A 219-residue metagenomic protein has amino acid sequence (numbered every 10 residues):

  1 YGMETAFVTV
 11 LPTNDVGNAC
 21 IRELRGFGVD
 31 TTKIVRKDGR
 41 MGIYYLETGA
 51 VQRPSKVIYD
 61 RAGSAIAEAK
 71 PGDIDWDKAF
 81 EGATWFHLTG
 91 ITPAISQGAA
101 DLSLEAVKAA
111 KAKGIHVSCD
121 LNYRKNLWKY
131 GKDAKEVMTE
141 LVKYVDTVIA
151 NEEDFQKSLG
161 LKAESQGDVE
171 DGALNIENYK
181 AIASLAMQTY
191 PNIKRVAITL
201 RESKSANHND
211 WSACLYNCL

Functional and structural regions predicted by a protein language model:
E4, V8-G90: Conserved N-terminal subdomain of the carbohydrate kinase-like
T5, T31, V117-S118, I149: Hydrophobic beta-strand scaffold residues
A62, I91, N122-N126, E153 (+1 more regions): Active-site beta-loop-alpha junctions enriched in small/polar residues
W85, H116-S118, T147, R195: Structural preference for beta-strand elements that scaffold enzyme active sites
D101-G114, E136-Y144: Catalytic-core regions built around general acid/base machinery
A109-H116, Y190-K194: A short helix->loop->beta-strand "cap" motif at the edges of active sites that frequently abuts
K113-N122, L127: Short beta-strand/loop segments at the ligand-binding rim of alpha/beta enzyme cores
L127-C218: Conserved phosphate/ATP/ADP-binding segment of small-molecule kinases
